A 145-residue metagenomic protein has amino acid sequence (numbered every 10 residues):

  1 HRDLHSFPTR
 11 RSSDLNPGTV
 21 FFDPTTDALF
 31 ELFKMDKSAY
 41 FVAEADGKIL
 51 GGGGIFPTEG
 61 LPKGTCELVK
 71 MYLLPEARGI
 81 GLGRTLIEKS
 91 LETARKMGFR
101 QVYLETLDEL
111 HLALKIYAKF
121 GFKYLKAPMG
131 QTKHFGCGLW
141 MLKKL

Functional and structural regions predicted by a protein language model:
H1-S12: Short, small-residue-biased leader/transition segments that mark boundaries at the very start of proteins
P17-V42: Active-site rim helix/loop that mediates acceptor-substrate recognition in acyltransferases
V42, K48-P57, T65-E67, Y72: Conserved beta-strand in the GNAT
P57-V69, R78, M97, H134-F135: A conserved beta-turn-beta hairpin within the catalytic core of GNAT-like acetyltransferases that forms part
L73, G79-E92, A118-K119: Conserved acetyl-CoA-binding loop-helix of GNAT-fold acetyltransferases
I87, A94-E105: Conserved GNAT acetyl-CoA-binding A-motif
R100-Y103, L107-L145: C-terminal "cap" of GNAT-fold acetyltransferases
